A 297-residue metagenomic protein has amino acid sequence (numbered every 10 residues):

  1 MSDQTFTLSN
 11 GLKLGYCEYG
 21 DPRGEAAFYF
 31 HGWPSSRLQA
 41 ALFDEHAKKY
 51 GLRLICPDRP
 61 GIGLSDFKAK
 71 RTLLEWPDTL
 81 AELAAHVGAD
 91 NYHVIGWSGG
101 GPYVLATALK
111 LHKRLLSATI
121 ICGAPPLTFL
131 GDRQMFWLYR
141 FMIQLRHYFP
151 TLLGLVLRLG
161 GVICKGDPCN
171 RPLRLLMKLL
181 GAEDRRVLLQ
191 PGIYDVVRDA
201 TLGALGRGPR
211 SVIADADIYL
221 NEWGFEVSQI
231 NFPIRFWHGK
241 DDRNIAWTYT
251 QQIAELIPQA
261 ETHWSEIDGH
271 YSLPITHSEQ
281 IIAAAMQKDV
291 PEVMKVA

Functional and structural regions predicted by a protein language model:
L12-L64: Conserved HGGG/HGGXW glycine-rich cap/lid loop of the alpha/beta-hydrolase fold
R59-E75: Cap/lid segment of the alpha/beta-hydrolase catalytic domain
E75-H93: Conserved acidic catalytic loop of the alpha/beta-hydrolase fold
N91-Q134: Conserved hydrolase catalytic core segment
L138-F225: Alpha/beta-hydrolase
I230, F236-H238, D242: Short beta-strand/loop motif that positions the catalytic acidic residue of the alpha/beta-hydrolase fold
R243-Y249: Conserved alpha/beta-hydrolase "acid-adjacent" motif
Q259-A297: Catalytic active-site module of serine/aspartate enzymes centered on a nucleophile-bearing elbow/loop
